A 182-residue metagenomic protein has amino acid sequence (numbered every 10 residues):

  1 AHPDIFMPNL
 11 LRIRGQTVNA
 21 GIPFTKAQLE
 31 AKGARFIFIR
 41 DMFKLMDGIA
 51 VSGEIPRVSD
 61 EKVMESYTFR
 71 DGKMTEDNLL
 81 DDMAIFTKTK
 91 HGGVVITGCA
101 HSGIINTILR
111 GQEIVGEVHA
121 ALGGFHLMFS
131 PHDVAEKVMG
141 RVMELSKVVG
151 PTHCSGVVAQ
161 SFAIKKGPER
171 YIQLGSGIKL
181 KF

Functional and structural regions predicted by a protein language model:
A1-D41, G53-V63, M143-V149: Active-site HxH/HxHxD metal-binding segment of metal-dependent hydrolases
N9-L11, V63, Y67-R70, I104-I114: Pre-active-site segment of Zn-dependent metallo-hydrolases
G15-P23, D41-K90: Active-site-proximal loop/helix segment associated with metal-binding centers of metalloenzymes
Q16, F24, Q28, A163-K165 (+1 more regions): Ligand-binding grooves and catalytic loops that recognize ribose/phosphate and carbohydrate rings, and esterified lipid
Q28, G33, G72-L79, M128-S130: A short, flexible low-complexity segment enriched in Lys/Arg and Gly/Pro that occurs in N-terminal basic tails
L29-R35, M46-D47, G167-E169: A short helix-to-beta-strand connector/capping loop
I39, F43-L45, G177-K181: Short linear loop/turn motifs
N78-S176, L180: Cap/insert and terminal regions of metallo-dependent hydrolase folds
